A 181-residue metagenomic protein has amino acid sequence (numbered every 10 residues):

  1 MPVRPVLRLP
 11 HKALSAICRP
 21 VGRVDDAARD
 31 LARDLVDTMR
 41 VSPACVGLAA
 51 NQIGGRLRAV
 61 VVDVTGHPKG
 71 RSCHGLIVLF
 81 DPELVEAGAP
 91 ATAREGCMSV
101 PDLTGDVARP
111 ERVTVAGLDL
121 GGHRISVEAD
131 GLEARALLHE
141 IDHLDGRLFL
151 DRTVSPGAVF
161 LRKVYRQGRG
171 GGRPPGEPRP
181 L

Functional and structural regions predicted by a protein language model:
M1-L181: Positively charged
